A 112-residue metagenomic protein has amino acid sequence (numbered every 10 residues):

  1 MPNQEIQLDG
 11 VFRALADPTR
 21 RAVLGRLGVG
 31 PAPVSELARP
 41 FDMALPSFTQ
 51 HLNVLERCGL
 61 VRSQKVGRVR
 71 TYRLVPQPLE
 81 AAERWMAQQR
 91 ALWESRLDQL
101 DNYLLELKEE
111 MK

Functional and structural regions predicted by a protein language model:
M1-Q7, G25, E80-K112: Amphipathic alpha-helical dimerization/coiled-coil segments that flank or bridge DNA-binding/regulatory modules
P2, I6-S47, V69-R84: N-terminal helix-turn-helix DNA-binding core of bacterial DNA-binding proteins
L52-N53: Short, hydrophobic-biased segments on the C-terminal half of alpha helices that form "recognition helices"
E56-R73: Beta-hairpin "wing" of winged helix-turn-helix
